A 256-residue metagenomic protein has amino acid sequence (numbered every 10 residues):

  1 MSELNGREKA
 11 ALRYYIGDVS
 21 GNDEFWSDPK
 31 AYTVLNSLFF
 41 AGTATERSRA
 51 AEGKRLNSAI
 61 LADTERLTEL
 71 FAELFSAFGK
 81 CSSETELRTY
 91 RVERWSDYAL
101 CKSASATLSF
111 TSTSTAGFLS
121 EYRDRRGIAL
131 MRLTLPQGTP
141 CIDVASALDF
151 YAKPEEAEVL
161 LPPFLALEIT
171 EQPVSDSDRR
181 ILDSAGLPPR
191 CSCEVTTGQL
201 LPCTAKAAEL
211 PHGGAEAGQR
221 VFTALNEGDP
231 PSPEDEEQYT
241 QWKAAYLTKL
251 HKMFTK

Functional and structural regions predicted by a protein language model:
M1-P140: Internal glycine-rich, Lys/Arg-flanked active-site/core loops of soluble domains
S114-G117, D124-T255: Active-site and NAD+-binding cores of ADP-ribose-processing enzymes
